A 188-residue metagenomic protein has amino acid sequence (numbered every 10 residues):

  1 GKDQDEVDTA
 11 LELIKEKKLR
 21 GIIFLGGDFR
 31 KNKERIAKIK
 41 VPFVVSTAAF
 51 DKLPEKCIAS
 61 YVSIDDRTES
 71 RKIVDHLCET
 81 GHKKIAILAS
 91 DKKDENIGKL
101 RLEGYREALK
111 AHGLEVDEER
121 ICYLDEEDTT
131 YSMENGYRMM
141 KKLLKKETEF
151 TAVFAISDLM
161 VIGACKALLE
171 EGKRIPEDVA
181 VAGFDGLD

Functional and structural regions predicted by a protein language model:
G1-E6, E118: Conserved nucleotide-sugar donor-binding subdomain of glycosyltransferases
K2-Q4, F24-R30, L159: Short beta->alpha connector loops
T9-K15, G21, K33, A37-D188: Bacterial carbohydrate/catabolite-sensing allosteric modules
